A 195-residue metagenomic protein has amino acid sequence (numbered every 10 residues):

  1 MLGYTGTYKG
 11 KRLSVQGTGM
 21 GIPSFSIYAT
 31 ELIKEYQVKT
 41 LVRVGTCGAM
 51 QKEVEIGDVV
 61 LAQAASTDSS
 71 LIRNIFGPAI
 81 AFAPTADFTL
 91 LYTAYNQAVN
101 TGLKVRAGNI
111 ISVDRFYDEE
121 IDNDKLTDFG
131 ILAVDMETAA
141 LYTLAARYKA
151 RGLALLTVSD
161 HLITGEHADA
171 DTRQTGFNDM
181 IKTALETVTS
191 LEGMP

Functional and structural regions predicted by a protein language model:
M1-P84, F88-Y92: Metabolite-binding pocket within alpha/beta catalytic cores that recognizes anionic/polar moieties
P23-S26, M136-L141: Short glycine/serine/threonine-rich phosphate/pyrophosphate-binding segments that cradle anionic phosphate groups
K39-R43, A133-D135, G152: Short glycine-aspartate micro-motif
I80-F129: Active-site rim beta-loop-alpha module in soluble metabolic enzymes
T93-T101, L144, T183-M194: Generic non-transmembrane alpha-helical segments
A139-R173: Zn-dependent metallopeptidase/amidohydrolase metal-coordination segment
L162-P195: His/Asp/Glu-rich mid-to-C-terminal helical/loop segments that flank catalytic regions of hydrolases
